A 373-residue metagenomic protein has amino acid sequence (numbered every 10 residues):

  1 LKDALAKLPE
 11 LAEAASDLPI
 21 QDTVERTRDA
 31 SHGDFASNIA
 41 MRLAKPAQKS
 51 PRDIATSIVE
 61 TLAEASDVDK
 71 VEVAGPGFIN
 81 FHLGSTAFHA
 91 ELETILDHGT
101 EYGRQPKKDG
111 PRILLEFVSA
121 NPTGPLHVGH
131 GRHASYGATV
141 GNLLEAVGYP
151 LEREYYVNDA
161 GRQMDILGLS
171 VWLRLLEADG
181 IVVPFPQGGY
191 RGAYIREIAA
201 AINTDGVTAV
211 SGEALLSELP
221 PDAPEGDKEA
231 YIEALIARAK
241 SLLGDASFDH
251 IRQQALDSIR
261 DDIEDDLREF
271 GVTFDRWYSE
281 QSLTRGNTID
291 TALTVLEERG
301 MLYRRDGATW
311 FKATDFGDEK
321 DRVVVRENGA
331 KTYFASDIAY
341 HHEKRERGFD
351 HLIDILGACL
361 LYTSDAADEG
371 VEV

Functional and structural regions predicted by a protein language model:
L1-P9: Thiotemplate assembly-line natural product biosynthesis machinery
A6, S16-S37, R42, K49-A367: NTP-dependent nucleotidyl-transfer catalytic core
V371-V373: Short hydrophobic transmembrane-like helices used for membrane targeting/insertion
